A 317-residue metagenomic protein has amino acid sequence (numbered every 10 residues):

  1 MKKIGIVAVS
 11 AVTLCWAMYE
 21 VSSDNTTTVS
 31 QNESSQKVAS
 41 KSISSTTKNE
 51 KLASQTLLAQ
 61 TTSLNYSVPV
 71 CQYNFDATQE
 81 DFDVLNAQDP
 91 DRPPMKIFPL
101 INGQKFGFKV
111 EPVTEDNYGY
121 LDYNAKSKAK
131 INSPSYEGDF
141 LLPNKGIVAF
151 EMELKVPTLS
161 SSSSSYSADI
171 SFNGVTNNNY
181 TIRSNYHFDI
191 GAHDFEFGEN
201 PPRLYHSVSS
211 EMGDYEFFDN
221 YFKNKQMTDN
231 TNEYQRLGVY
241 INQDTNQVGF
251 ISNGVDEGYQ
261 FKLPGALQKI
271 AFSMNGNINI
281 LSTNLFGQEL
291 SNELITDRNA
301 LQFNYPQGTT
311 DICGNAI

Functional and structural regions predicted by a protein language model:
M1-S23: Classical Sec-dependent N-terminal signal peptides that target proteins to the secretory pathway
M18-I43, K48-T56: Signal peptide processing junction and immediate N-terminal pro/mature segment of secreted/exported proteins
L57-P94, Q307-A316: Extracellular carbohydrate-recognition regions
P69, Y73, A125, I147 (+2 more regions): Ligand-recognition surfaces built from glycine- and aromatic
P99-I101, K105, K109-S210: Secretory/extracellular carbohydrate-interaction modules and structurally similar beta-sandwich "look-alikes"
E211-R236: Short, aromatic/His-centered strand-loop micro-motif at the edge of beta-sheets
E233-I241, V248-F250: Short tryptophan-centered beta-strand motifs in secreted/extracellular beta-sheet-rich domains of glycan-recognition
S252-A271: Short, solvent-exposed beta-strand-to-loop segments that form ligand-recognition rims of beta-rich domains
